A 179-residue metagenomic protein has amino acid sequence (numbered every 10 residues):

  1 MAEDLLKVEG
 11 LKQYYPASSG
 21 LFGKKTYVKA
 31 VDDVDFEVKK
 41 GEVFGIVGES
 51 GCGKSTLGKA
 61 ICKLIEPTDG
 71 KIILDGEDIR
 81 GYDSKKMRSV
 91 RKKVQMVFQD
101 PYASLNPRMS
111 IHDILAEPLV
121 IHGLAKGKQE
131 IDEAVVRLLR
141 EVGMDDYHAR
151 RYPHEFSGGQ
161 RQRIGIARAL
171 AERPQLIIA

Functional and structural regions predicted by a protein language model:
V47-G48: The feature captures the beta-strand-to-loop junction immediately N-terminal to the Walker
C62: Helix-to-loop junction immediately C-terminal to a conserved catalytic motif
G70-D78, V90: Conserved ABC transporter NBD signature motif
D78, Q129-Y147: Conserved ABC ATPase "signature" region
Y152-F156, Q160: Conserved ABC ATPase signature
I166: Hydrophobic anchor residue at the start of the ABC signature
R173: Conserved catalytic motifs of ABC-family nucleotide-binding domains
